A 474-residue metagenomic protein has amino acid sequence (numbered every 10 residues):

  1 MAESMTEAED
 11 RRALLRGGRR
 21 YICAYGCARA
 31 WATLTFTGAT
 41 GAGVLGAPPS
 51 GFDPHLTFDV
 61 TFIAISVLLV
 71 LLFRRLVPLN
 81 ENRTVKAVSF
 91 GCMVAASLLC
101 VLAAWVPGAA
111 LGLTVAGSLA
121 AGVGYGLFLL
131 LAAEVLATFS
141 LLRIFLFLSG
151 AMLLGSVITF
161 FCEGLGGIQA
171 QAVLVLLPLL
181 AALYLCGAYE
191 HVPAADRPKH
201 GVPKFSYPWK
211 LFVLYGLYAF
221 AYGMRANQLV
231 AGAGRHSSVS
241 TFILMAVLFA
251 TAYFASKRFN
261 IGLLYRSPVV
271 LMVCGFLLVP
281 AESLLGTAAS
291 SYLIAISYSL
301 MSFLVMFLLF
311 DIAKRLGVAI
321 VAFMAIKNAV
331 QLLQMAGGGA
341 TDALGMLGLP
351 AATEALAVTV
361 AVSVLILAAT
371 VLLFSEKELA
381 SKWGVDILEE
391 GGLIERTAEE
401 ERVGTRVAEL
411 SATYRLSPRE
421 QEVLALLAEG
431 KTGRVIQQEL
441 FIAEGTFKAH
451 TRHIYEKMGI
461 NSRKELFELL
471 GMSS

Functional and structural regions predicted by a protein language model:
E3, W31-T40, A64, Y189 (+7 more regions): Linker/hinge segments immediately adjacent to helix-turn-helix/homeobox DNA-binding domains
E7-V67, L214, Y218-A233: Helix-loop boundary and gating motifs at the non-cytosolic
L56-L76, I243-A252: Central cavity-lining transmembrane alpha-helices of secondary-active solute carriers, predominantly the Major
G91-P107, V269-L284: C-terminal ends and interior cores of transmembrane alpha-helices in multi-pass membrane transporters/permeases
A110-L129, G286-F303: Hydrophobic core of transmembrane alpha-helices in multi-pass small-molecule transporters, especially MFS/SLC-type
Y125-F139, M301-G317: Intracellular juxtamembrane helix-capping segments at the cytosolic ends of symmetry-related transmembrane helices
S140-E163, F323-T341: Glycine-rich segments within core transmembrane alpha-helices of 12-TM secondary carriers
I394-T451, E456-K457, F467-S474: Helix-turn-helix DNA-binding segment
